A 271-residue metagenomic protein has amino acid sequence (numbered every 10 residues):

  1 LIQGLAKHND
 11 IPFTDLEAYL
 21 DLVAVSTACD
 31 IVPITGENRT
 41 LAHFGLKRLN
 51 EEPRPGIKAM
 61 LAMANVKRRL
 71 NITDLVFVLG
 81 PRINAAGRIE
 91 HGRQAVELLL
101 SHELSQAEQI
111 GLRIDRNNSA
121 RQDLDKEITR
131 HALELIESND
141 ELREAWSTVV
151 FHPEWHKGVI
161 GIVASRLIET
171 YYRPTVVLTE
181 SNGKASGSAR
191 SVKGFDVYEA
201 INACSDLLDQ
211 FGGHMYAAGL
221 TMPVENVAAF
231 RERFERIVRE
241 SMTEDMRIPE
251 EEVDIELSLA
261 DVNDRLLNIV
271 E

Functional and structural regions predicted by a protein language model:
Q3-N226: Hydrophobic helix-and-loop "lid/oligomerization" segment in the mid-to-C-terminal part of catalytic domains
I31, E51-R54, R239-E271: A contiguous loop/helix-start segment that scaffolds small-molecule binding in enzyme catalytic cores
V197, F230, N263-R265: Short acidic, gly/pro-rich beta-turn/loop elements at beta-sheet edges and active-site/ligand-binding grooves
S205-Q210, R236-T243: A common structural junction motif
